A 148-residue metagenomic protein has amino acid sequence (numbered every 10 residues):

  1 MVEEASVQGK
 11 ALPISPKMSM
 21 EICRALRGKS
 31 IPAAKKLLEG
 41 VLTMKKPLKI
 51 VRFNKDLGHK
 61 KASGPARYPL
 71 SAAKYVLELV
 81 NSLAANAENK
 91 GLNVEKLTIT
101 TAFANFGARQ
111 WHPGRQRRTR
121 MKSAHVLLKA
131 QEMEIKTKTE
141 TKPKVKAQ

Functional and structural regions predicted by a protein language model:
M1-E95, K129-Q131: Ribosome large-subunit tunnel/peptidyl-transferase-proximal elements
M1-K17, A85, N89-Q148: Low-complexity, rRNA-contacting terminal tracts
